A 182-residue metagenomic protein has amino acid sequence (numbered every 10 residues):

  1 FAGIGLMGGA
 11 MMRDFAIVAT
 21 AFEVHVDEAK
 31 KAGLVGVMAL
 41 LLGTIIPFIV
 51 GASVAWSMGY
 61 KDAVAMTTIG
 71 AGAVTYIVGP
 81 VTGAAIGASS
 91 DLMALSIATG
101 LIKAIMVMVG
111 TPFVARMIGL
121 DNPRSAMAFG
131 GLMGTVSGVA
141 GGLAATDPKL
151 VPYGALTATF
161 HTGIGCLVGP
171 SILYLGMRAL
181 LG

Functional and structural regions predicted by a protein language model:
F1-M7, F22-M38, M58-Y60, A88-M93 (+2 more regions): Interfacial helix-loop-helix linkers and transmembrane-helix boundary segments in multi-pass membrane proteins
M7-M11, T20, V24-A52, M93-M106 (+1 more regions): Entry/N-cap segments of selected transmembrane alpha helices and their immediately preceding amphipathic helices
F22, W56, A84-A85, R116-M117 (+3 more regions): Transmembrane helix-loop junction
M38-P80, I102-D121, G131: Transmembrane alpha-helices that form the ion-translocation and gating core of multi-pass ion transport proteins
A63-I102, P123-F160: Alpha-helical membrane segments and immediately flanking helix-loop junctions that form or couple to the substrate/ion
V107-G110, G165-G169: Discrete transmembrane alpha-helix packing/kink hotspots characteristic of Major Facilitator Superfamily-like secondary
V168-G182: Juxtamembrane boundary at the C-terminal end of a transmembrane helix
